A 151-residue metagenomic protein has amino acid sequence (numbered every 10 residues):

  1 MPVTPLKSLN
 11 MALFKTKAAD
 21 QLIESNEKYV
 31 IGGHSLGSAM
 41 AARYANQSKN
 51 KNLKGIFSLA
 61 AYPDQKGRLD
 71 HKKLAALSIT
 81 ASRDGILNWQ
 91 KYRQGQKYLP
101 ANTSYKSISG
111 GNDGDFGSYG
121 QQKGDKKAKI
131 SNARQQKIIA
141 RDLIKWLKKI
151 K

Functional and structural regions predicted by a protein language model:
M1-K28, Y119-G124: Serine-hydrolase catalytic machinery in alpha/beta-hydrolase-like enzymes
G32-A42: Gly/Ala-rich beta-loop-alpha elbow adjacent to hydrolase catalytic centers
R43-Q47: Active-site signature of alpha/beta-hydrolase-fold catalytic machinery across serine- and Asp/Cys-nucleophile hydrolases
K51-P63, A75: A conserved short beta-strand
K72, S78-T80: Short beta-strand/loop motif that positions the catalytic acidic residue of the alpha/beta-hydrolase fold
R83-L87, D113-G114: Acidic catalytic loop of the alpha/beta-hydrolase fold
L87-K97: Short alpha-helix in the alpha/beta-hydrolase fold that links the catalytic acid
G95-K151: C-terminal catalytic-base region of ester-bond hydrolases, centering on the histidine of the charge-relay
